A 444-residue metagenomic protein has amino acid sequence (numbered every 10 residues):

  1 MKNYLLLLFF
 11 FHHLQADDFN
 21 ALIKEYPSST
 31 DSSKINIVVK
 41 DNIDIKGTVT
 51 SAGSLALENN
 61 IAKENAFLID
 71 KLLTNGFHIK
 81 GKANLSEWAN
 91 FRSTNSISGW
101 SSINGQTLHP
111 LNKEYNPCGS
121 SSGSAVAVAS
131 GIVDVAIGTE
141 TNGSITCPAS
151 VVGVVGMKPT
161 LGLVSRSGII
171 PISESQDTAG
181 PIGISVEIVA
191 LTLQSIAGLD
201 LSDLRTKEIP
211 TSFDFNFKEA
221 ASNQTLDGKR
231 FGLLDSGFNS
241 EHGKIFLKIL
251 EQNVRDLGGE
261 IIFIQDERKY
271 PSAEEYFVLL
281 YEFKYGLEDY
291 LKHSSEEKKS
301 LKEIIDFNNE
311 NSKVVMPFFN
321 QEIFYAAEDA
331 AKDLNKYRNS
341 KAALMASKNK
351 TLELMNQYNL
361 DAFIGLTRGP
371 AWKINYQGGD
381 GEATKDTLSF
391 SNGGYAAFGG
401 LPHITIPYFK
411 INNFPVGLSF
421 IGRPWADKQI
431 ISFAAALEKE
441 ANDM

Functional and structural regions predicted by a protein language model:
Y4-H12: Sec-dependent N-terminal signal peptides
Q15-N142, T160, D227, M355: Gly/Ser-rich catalytic/binding loops embedded in alpha/beta enzyme cores
K34-L55, G228-L234, Y281-A346, T405-P415: Short helix-loop capping/hinge segments that flank enzyme active sites or metal/cofactor-binding pockets
I37, I43-V49, L57-E58, L68-K71 (+2 more regions): Gly/Ser-rich, acidic/histidine-flanked active-site/gating loops
D41-N42, A52, G81-L85, I137-T141 (+6 more regions): Active-site-proximal beta-strand/loop segments in catalytic clefts of secreted hydrolases
G53, L108-P110, S120, I170-T178 (+2 more regions): Flexible glycine/proline-enriched surface loops and loop-helix/loop-strand junctions
T74, H78, A129-S130, V135-G232 (+2 more regions): Structural helix-boundary/capping segments
I196, Y325-M444: Glycine-rich, small-residue loops and helix-cap segments that act as flexible hinges at active-site edges
